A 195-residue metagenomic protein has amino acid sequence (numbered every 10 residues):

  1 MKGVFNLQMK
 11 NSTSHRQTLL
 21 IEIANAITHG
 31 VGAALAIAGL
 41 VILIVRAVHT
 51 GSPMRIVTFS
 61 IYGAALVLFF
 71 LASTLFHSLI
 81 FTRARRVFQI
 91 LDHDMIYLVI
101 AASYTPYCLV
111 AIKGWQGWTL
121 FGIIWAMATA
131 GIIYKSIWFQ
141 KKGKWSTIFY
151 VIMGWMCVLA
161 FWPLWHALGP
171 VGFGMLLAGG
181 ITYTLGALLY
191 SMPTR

Functional and structural regions predicted by a protein language model:
K2-R195: Multi-pass alpha-helical transmembrane bundles in non-GPCR membrane proteins that perform intramembrane catalysis
